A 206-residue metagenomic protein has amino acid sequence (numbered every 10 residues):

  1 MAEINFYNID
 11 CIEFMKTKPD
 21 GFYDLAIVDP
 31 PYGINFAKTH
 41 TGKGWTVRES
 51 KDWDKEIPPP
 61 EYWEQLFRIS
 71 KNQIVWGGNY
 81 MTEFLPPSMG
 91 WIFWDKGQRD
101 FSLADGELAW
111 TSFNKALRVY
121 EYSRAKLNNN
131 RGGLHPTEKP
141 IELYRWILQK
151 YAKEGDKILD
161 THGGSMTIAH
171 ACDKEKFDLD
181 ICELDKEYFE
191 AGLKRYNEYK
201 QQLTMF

Functional and structural regions predicted by a protein language model:
A2-F6: Extreme N-terminal starter segment of soluble prokaryotic enzymes
Y7-N8, K71: Mixed-charge, polar/low-complexity N-terminal
N8, K55-P59, T137: A conditional alpha-helix N-cap/helix-loop micro-motif detector
I9-F14: Conserved SAM/SAH-binding loop
T17-V28, Y32, F36-E49, F67-F206: Class I S-adenosyl-L-methionine
T46-P60: Cys-nucleophile CN-hydrolase/nitrilase-fold catalytic domain and related Cys-dependent amidase chemistry that acts on
E56-N72: A short glycine-rich, Lys/Arg-flanked "PGG" loop and its adjoining helix->strand segment in the class I
